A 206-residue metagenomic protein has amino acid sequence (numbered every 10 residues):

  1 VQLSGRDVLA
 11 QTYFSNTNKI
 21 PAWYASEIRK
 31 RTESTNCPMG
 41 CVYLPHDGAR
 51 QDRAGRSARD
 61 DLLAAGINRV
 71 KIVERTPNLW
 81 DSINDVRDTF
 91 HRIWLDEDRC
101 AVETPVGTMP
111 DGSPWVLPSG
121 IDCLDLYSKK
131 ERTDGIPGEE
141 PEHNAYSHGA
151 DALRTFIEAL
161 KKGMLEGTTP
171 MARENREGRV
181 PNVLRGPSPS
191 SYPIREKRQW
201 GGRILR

Functional and structural regions predicted by a protein language model:
Q2-P141, G163-R206: Mg2+-dependent endonuclease catalytic cores in nucleic-acid-processing enzymes, primarily RNase H-like
P141-T169: Acidic, Mg2+-coordinating catalytic module of metal-dependent nucleases/exonucleases that use a two-metal-ion mechanism
